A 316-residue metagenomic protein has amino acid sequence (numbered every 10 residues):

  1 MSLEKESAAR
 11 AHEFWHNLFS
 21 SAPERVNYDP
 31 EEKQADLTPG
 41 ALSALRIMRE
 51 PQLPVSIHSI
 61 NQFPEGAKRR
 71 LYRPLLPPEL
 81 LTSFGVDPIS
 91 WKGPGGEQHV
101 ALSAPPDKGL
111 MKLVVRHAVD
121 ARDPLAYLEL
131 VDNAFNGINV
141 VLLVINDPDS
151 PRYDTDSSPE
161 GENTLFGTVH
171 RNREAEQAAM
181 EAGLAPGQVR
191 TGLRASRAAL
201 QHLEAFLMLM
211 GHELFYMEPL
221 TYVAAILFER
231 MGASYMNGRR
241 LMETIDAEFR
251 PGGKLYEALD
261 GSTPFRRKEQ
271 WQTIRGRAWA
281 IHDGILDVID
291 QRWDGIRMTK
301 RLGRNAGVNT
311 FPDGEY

Functional and structural regions predicted by a protein language model:
S2-Q188, L209-L214, E229, A233-Y316: Non-catalytic substrate-recognition and accessory regions of acyl/acetyltransferase enzymes
Q188-M208: Conserved acetyl-CoA-binding loop-helix of GNAT-fold acetyltransferases
A205-T221: Conserved GNAT acetyl-CoA-binding A-motif
T221-Y222, M242: Conserved beta-strand edge residues that scaffold enzyme active sites
V223-L227: Short catalytic/ligand-binding loop motif for oxyanion handling, primarily in non-cytosolic enzymes, centered on
